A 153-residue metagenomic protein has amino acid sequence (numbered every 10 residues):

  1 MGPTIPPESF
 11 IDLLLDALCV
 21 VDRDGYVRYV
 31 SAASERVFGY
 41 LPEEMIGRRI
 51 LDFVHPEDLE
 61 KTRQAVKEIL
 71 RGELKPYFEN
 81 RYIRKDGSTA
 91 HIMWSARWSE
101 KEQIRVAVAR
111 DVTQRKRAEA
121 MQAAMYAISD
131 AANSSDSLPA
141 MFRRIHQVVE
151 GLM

Functional and structural regions predicted by a protein language model:
M1-E8, K61, R110-M121, G151: PAS-associated C-terminal cap
G2-C19, R23, A123: Sensory modules in modular signal-transduction proteins
Y26, R71-L74, F78-I92, Q103: Per-ARNT-Sim (PAS) sensory domains and their PAS-associated C-terminal
S34-M45, P56: PAS/PAS-like sensory domain cap-loop motif
P56-K67: PAS/Per-ARNT-Sim sensory domains
M93-V108: Short loop/turn elements at sensory-signaling interfaces that couple input to output
T113-S134, P139-A140: Signal-transmission linkers at sensory-effector interfaces
